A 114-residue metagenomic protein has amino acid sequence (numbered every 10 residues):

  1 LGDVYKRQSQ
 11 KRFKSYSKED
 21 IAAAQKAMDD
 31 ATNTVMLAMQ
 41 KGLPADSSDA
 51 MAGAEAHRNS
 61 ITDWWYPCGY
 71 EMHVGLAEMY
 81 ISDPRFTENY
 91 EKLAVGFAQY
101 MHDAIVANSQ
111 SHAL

Functional and structural regions predicted by a protein language model:
L1-Y5: Short, small-residue-biased leader/transition segments that mark boundaries at the very start of proteins
S9-L114: Charged, low-complexity intrinsically disordered regulatory/assembly segments
